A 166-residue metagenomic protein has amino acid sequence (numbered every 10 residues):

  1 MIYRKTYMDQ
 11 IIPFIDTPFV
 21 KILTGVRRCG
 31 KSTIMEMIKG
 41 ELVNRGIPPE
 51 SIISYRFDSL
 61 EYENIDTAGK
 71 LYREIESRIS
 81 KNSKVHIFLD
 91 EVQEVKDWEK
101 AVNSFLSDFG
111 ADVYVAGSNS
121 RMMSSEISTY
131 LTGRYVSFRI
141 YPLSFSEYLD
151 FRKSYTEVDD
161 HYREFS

Functional and structural regions predicted by a protein language model:
I2-P18: Pre-Walker A adenine-sensing motif
L23: Hydrophobic anchor at the beta1->P-loop junction of P-loop NTPases
R28: Walker A (P-loop) phosphate-binding loop of P-loop NTPases
K31: Conserved lysine of the Walker
I34, I38: Hydrophobic positions on the alpha1 helix immediately C-terminal to the Walker A/P-loop
I53-V85: Short glycine-rich substrate-engagement loop in P-loop NTPases that contacts/grips substrate
E99-S118, S128-T129: Conserved catalytic/switch belt of AAA+ P-loop NTPases
S120, S125-S166: Interdomain motor-coupling "hinge/lid" segment immediately C-terminal to the ATP-binding subdomain of NTP-driven enzymes
